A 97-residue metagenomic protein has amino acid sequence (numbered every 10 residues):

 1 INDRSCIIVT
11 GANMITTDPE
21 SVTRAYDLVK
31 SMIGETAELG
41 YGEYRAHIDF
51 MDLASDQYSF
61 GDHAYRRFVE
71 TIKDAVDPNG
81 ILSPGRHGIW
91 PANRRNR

Functional and structural regions predicted by a protein language model:
I1-R97: Conserved glycine-rich FAD pyrophosphate-binding loop
